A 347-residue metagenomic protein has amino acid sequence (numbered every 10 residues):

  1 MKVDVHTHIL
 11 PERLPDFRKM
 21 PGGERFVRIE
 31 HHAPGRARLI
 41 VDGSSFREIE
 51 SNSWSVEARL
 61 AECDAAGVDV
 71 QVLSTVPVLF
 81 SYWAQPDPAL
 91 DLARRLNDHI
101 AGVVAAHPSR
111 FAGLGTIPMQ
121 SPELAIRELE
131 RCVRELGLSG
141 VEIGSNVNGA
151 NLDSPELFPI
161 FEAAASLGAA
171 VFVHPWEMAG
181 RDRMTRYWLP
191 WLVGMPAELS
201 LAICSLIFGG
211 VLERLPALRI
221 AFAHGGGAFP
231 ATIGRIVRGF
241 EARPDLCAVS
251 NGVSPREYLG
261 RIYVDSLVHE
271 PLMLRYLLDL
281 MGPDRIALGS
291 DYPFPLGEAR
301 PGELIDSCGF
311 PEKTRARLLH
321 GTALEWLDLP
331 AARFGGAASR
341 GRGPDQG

Functional and structural regions predicted by a protein language model:
M1, V5, E12-V70, D98-A106 (+6 more regions): Mid-to-C-terminal alpha-helical segments outside catalytic/metal-binding sites
V3-V5, Q71-L73, A112-G115, V141-I143 (+4 more regions): Hydrophobic faces of well-ordered beta-strands that scaffold small-molecule active sites in alpha/beta enzyme cores
H8, W176-E177, G226, P293: Catalytic metal-binding/acid-base residues of hydrolase active sites
P11-S51, W83, M178-A197, I236-L259: Active-site gating loops and adjacent loop-to-helix segments of metal-dependent hydrolytic enzymes
I49-W54, S81, M119-A125, N148-P155 (+3 more regions): Acidic-and-aromatic substrate-binding clefts and catalytic sites of carbohydrate-active enzymes
D69-L206: Active-site gating/metal-coordination segments in enzymes
A228-I233, V237-R238, L272-M273: Short acidic/glycine-rich loop or secondary-structure boundary segments that cap or lie
